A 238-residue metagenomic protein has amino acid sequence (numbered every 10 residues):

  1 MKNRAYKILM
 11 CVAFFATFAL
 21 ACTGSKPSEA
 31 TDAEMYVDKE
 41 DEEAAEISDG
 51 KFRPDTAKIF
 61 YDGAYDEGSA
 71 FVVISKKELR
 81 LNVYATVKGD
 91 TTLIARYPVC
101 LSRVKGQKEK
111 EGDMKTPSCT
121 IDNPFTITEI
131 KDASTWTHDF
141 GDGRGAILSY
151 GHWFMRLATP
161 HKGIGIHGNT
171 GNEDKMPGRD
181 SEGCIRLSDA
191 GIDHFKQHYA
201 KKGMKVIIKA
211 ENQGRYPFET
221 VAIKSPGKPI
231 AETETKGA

Functional and structural regions predicted by a protein language model:
K2-M10: Bacterial N-terminal signal peptides that target proteins for export
A13-T17: Hydrophobic membrane-insertion alpha-helices, especially the h-region of bacterial N-terminal signal peptides
A19-A21: C-terminal motif of bacterial Sec signal peptides marking the signal peptidase cleavage site
T23-D41: Bacterial Sec signal peptide processing site at the extreme N-terminus
Y36-R53: Gly/Ser-centered flexible loop/linker motifs
D49-H167, I230-E234: Gly/Pro-biased beta-strand-loop elements
T120, A133-A238: Exported/periplasmic cell-wall-interacting domains
